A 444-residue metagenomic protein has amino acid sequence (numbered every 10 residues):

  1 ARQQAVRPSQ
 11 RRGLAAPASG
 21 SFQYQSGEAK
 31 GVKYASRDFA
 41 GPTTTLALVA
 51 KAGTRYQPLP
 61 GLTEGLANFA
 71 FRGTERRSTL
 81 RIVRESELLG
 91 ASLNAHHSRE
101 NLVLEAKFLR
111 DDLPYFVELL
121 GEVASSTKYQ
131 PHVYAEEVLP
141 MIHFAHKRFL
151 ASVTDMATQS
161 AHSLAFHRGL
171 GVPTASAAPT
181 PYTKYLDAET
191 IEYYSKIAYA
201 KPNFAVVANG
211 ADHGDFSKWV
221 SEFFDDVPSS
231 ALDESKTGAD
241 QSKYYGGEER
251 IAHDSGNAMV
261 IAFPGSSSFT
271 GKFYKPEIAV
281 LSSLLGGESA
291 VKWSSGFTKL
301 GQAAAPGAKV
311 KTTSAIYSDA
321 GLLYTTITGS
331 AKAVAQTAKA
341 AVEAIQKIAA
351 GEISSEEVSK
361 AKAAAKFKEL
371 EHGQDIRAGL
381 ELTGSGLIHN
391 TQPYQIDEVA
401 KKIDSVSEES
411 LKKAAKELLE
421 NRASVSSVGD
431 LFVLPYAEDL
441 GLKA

Functional and structural regions predicted by a protein language model:
A1-Q10, R81-D240, M259, A303-A444: Charge-rich, well-structured scaffold segments of protease-associated domains
A1-R84, E192-A303, S424-A444: His/Glu-rich zincin catalytic helix
